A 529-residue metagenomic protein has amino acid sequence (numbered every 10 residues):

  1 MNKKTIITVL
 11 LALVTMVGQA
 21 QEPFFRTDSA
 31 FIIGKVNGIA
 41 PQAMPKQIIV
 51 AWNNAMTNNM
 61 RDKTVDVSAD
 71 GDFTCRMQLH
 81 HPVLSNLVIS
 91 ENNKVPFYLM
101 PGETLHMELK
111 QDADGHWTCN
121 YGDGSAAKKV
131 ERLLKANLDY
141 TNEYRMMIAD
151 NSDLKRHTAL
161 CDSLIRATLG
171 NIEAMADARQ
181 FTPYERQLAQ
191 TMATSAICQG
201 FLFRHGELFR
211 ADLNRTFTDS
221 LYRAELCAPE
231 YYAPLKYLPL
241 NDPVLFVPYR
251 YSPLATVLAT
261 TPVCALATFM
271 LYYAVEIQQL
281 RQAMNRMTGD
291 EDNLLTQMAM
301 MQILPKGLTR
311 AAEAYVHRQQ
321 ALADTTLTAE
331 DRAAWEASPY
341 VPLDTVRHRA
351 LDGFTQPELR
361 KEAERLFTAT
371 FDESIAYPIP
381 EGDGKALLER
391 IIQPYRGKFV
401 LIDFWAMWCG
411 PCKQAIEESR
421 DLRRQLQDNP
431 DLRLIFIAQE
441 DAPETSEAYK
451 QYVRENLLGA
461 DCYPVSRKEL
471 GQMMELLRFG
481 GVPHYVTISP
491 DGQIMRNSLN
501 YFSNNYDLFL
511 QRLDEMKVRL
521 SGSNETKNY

Functional and structural regions predicted by a protein language model:
M1-F25, M516, L520-N524: Bacterial Sec-dependent N-terminal signal peptides
Q21-P101: Start-of-domain marker
T64, E91-S125: Structured interaction patches on ligand/partner-binding surfaces of diverse proteins
Q111-G397: Oxidative protein folding and maturation machinery
T268, V275-Q282, K450-P490: Short, internal strand/loop/helix patches that form the active-site neighborhood or redox-interaction surface
R390-K413, S419: Short active-site neighborhood of thiol/selenol oxidoreductases, capturing the structured segment around
Q414-E455, R467-M474: Structural microenvironment flanking redox-active thiols in thiol-disulfide oxidoreductases
G480-G522: Non-catalytic, surface beta->alpha helical segment in thiol-disulfide oxidoreductase systems
